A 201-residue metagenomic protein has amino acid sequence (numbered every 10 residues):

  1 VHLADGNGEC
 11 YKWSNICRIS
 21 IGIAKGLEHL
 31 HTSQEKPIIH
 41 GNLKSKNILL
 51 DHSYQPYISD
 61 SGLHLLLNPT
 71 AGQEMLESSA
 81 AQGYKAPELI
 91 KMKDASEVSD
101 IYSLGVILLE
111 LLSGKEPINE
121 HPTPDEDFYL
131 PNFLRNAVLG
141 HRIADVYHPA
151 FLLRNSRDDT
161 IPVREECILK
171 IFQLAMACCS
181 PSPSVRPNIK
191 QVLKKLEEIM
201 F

Functional and structural regions predicted by a protein language model:
V1-R18, Y54, I58-F201: Cytosolic eukaryotic protein kinase-like domains
I21-A24, H40, L193: Generic structural concept
G22-T32: Short C-lobe core helix of eukaryotic-like protein kinase catalytic domains
H31, E35-D51: Catalytic-loop of the protein kinase fold
